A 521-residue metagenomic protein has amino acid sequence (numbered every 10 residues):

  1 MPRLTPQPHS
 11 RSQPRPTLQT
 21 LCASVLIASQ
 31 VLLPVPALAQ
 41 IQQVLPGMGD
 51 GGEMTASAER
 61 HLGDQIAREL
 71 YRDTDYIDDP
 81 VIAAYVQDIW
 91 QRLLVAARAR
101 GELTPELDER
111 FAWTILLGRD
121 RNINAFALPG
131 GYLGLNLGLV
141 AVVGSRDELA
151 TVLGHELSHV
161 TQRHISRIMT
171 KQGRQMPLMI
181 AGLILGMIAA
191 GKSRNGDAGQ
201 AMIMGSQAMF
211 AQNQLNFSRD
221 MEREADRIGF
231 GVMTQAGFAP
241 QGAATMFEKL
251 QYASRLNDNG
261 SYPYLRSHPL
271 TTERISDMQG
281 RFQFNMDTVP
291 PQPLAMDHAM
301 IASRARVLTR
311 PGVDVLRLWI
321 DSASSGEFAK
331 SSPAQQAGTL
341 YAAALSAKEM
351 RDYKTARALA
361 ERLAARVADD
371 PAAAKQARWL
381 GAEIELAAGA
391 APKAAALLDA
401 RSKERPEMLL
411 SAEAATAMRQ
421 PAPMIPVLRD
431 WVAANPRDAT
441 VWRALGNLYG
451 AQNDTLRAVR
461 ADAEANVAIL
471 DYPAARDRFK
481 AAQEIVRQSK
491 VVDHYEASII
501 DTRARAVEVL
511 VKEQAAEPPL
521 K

Functional and structural regions predicted by a protein language model:
M1-R15: N-terminal secretory signal peptides that target proteins for export/translocation
P2-P6, L21-F126, A253-R255, S322 (+6 more regions): Hydrophobic or amphipathic, alpha-helical segments that drive membrane association/targeting
G49-D50, Y76, A84, A99-E102 (+5 more regions): Extracytoplasmic and endomembrane cell-envelope/extracellular-matrix remodeling and assembly machinery
D73-A84, A97-W113, I165, M169-G173 (+2 more regions): Surface-exposed patches in mature extracellular/periplasmic domains of secreted proteins
G134, E148-E156, V160, M204: Short alpha-helical catalytic segment bearing the HExxH-like zincin motif of zinc-dependent metalloproteases
G134-T151, L215-F217: Short pre-active-site segment immediately N-terminal to the catalytic Zn-binding motif
D147-E148, L157-R174, K192: Catalytic Zn2+-binding segment of zinc metalloproteases
P177-K192, A201-F210: Membrane-active amphipathic alpha-helices enriched in small hydrophobic residues
